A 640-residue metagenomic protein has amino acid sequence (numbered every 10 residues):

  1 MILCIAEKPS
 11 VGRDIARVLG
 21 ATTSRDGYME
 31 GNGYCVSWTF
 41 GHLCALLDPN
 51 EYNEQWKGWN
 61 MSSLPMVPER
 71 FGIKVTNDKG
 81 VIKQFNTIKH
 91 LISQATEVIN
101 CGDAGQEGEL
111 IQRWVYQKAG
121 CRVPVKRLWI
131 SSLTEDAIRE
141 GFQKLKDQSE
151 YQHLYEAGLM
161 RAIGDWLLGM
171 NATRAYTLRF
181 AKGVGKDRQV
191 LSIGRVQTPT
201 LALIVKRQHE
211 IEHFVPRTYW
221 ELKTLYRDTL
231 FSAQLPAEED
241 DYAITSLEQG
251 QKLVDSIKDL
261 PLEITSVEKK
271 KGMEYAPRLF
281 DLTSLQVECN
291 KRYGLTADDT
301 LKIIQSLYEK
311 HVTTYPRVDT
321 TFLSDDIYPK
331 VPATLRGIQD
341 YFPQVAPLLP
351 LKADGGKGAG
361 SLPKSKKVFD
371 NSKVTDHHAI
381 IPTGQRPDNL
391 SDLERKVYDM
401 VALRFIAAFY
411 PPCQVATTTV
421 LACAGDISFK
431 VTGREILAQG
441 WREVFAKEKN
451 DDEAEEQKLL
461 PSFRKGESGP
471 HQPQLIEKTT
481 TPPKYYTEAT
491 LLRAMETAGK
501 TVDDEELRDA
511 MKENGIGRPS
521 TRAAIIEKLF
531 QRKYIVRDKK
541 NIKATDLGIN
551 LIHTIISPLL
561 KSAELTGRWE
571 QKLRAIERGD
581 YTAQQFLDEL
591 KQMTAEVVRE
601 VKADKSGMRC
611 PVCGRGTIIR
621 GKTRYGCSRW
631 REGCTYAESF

Functional and structural regions predicted by a protein language model:
M1-M170, P363, P482: Intrinsically disordered, low-complexity regulatory segments
I2-L3, V81, K118, T173 (+6 more regions): Basic, low-complexity terminal or inter-domain segments flanking catalytic cores
D26-W56, T198-T245, Q344-P347, I406-K458 (+2 more regions): Structured, non-catalytic alpha/beta "coupling" segments that mediate domain-domain communication and provide generic
F71-V98, L203-I204, E288-C289, M400-I406 (+1 more regions): Phosphate-interacting basic helix/loop segments used at nucleotide- and nucleic-acid interfaces
G80, N86, S93-Q94, A137-Y226 (+1 more regions): C-terminal or mid-to-C-terminal helical accessory/interaction module adjacent to the motor/catalytic core
D103, R292-T296: A conserved hydrophobic secondary-structure block that centers on an alpha-helix together with its immediately flanking
S149, A243-F280, Q286: Metal- or metallocofactor-binding catalytic centers and their adjacent structured scaffolds across diverse enzyme
